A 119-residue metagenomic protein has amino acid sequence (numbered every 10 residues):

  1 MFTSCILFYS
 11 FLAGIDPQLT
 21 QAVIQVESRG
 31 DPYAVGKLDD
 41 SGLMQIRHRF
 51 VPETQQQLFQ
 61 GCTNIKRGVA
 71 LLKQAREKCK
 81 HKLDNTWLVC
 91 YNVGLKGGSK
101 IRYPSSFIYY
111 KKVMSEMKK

Functional and structural regions predicted by a protein language model:
M1-K119: Catalytic glycan-binding domains that act on GlcNAc-containing polysaccharides
